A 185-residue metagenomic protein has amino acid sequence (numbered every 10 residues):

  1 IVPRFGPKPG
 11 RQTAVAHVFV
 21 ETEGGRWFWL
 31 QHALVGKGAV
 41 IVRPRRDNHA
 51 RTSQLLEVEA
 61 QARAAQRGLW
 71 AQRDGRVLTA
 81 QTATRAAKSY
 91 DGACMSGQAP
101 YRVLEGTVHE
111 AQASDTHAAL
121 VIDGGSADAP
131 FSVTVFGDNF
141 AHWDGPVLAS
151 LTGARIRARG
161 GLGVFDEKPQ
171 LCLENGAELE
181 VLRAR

Functional and structural regions predicted by a protein language model:
I1-R185: Small beta-barrel nucleic-acid-binding modules, primarily SNase/OB-fold domains and secondarily Tudor-like barrels
